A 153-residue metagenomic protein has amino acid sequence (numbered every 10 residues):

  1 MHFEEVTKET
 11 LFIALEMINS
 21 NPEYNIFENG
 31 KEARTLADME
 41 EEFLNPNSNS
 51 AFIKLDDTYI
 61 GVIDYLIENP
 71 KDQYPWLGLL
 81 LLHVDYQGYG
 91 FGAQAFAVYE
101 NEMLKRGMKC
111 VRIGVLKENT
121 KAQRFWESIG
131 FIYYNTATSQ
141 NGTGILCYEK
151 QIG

Functional and structural regions predicted by a protein language model:
M1, E5-Q87, F96-V98, E102 (+3 more regions): Acetyl-CoA-dependent GNAT
G90: Glycine-rich phosphate-binding loop
A93: Residues forming the Rossmann-fold NAD(P)(H) cofactor-binding site
I113-Q123, S139-G144: Conserved beta-strand-loop-alpha-helix junction that forms the acyl-donor binding cleft
E127-T136: Conserved acetyl-CoA-binding loop of GNAT-fold acetyltransferases
